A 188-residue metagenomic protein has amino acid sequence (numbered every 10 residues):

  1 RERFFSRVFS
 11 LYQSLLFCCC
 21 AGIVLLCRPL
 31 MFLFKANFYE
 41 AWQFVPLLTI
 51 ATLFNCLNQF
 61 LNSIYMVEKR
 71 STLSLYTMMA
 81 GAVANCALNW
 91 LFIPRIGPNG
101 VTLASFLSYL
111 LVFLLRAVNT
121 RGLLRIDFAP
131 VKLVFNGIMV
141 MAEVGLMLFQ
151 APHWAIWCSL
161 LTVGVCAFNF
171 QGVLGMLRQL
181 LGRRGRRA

Functional and structural regions predicted by a protein language model:
R1-M78: Specific pore-lining/lateral-gate transmembrane helices of multi-pass inner-membrane transport and insertion machines
L16, M79-N85, L133-G145: Hydrophobic membrane-spanning alpha-helices of multi-pass integral membrane proteins
C20-R28, C86, W90-L91, F113-R121 (+1 more regions): Membrane-embedded alpha-helical segments of multi-pass transporters/permeases
F32-L33, V67, P94, R121-G122 (+1 more regions): Transmembrane helix-loop junction
W42, T72, M78-L114, L146-L161: Membrane-interface helix-loop junctions in multi-pass transport and translocation proteins
T49-Q59, S105-V118: Hydrophobic, membrane-facing alpha-helical anchors
L61-K69, A117-P130: Alpha-helical transmembrane segments
I126, G145-A188: Membrane-proximal transmembrane or re-entrant/amphipathic helices at the cytosolic face
